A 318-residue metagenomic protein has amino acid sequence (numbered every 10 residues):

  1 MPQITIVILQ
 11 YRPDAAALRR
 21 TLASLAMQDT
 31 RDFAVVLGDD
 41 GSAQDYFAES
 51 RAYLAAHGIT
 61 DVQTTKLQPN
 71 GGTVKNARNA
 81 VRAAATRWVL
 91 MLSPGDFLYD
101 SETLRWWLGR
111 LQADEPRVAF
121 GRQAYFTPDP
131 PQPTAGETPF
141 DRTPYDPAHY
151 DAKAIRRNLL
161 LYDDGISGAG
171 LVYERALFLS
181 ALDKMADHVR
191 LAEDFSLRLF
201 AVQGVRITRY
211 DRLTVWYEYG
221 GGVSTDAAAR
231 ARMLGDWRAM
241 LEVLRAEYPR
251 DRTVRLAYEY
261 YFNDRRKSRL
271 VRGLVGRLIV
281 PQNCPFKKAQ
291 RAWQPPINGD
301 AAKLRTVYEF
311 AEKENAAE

Functional and structural regions predicted by a protein language model:
P2-T5, A26-L37, D61-Q63: Short loop->beta transition adjacent to catalytic acidic/histidine clusters or analogous donor-positioning motifs
P13-M27: Short, well-formed alpha-helical segments that are part of the catalytic scaffolds of diverse glycosyltransferases
D39-S50: A conserved acidic beta->alpha catalytic loop
L67-A84: Glycine-rich, basic loop-to-helix element that forms the pyrophosphate-binding segment of sugar-nucleotide handling
V89: Short aromatic/hydrophobic "clamp" motif used to bind/position activated sugar donors
F97, E102-E137: Conserved donor NDP-sugar-binding/catalytic core segment of glycosyltransferases
G121, F140-R230: Conserved nucleotide-sugar donor-binding catalytic segment
Y261-E318: Membrane-interface aromatic/basic loop that binds lipid-linked glycans or pyrophosphate carriers, typified by
